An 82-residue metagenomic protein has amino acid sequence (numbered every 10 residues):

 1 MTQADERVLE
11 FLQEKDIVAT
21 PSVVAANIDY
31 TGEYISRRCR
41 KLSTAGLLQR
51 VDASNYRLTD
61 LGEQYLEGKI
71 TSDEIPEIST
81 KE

Functional and structural regions predicted by a protein language model:
M1-E82: Acidic, polar-rich N-terminal leader regions of halophilic archaeal proteins
